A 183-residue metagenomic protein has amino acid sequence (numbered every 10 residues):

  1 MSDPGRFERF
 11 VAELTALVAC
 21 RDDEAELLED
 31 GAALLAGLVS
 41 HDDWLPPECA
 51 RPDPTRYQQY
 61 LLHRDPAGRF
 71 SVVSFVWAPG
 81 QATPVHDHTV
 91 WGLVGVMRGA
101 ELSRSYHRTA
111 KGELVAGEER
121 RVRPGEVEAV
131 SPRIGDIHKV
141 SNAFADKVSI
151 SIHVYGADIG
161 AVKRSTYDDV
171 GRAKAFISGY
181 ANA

Functional and structural regions predicted by a protein language model:
M1-D43: N-terminal leader/capping segments at the start of a protein or of a new domain
R51-P79, V127: A short glycine-rich, His/Asp/Glu-containing loop-to-beta-strand
V73-D87, R133-G135: Conserved short histidine dyad/triad with adjacent acidic residue
H88-R104: Glycine- and acidic-residue-biased ligand/ion/polar-headgroup-sensing regions
L93-G95, D146-G160: A short hydrophobic beta-strand segment most commonly corresponding to one strand of the jelly-roll/cupin
R108-I137, I177: Short acidic-glycine-tyrosine-enriched beta hairpin
R133-I152: Ligand-binding loop in jelly-roll beta-barrel domains
I152, D158-A183: Extended, aromatic/histidine-rich regions of cofactor-dependent oxidoreductases associated with respiratory
